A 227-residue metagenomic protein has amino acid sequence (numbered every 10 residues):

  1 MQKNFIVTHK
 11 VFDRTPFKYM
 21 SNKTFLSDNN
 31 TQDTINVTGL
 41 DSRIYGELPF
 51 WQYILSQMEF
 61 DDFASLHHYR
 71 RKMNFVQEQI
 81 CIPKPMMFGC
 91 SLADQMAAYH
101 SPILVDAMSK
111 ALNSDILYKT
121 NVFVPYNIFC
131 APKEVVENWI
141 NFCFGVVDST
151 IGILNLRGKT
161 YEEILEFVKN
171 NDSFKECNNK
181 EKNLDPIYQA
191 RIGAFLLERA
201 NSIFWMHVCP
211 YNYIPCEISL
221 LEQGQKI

Functional and structural regions predicted by a protein language model:
M1-I227: ER/Golgi luminal nucleotide-sugar-dependent glycosyltransferases, focusing on the catalytic module
